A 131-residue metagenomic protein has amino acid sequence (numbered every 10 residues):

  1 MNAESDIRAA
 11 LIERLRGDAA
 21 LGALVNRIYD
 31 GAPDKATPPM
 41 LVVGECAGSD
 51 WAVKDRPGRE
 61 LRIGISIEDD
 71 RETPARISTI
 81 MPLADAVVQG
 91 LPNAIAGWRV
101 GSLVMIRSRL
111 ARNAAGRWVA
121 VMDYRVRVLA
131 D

Functional and structural regions predicted by a protein language model:
M1-V53, P82-A86, L91-R99: Small/polar-rich, solvent-exposed N-terminal microdomains that initiate assembly or binding
A3, I7, R76, G116: Conserved acidic
P38, A86-D131: Acidic-leaning, charged glycine-interspersed low-complexity segments
G48-W51, D70, L110-A111: Short beta-turn/strand-loop junction motif enriched in small, turn-promoting residues
A52-G58, R112-R117: Short, solvent-exposed beta-strand/turn "edge" segments of beta-rich domains on protein surfaces
P57, T79-P82: "Short basic amphipathic alpha-helical interaction patches in structured regions
P57-R71, W118-V128: Oligomerization/assembly interface segments of phage tail-like spikes and tubes
E72-T79: Short, conserved charged micro-motifs
